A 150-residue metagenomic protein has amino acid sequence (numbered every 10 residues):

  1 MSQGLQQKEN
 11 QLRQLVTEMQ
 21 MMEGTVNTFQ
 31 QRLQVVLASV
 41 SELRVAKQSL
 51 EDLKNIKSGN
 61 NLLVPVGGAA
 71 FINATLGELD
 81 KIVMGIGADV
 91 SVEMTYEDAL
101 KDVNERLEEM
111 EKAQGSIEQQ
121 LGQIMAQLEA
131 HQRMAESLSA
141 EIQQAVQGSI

Functional and structural regions predicted by a protein language model:
M1-I86, V90-I150: Intrinsically disordered, low-complexity regulatory regions in eukaryotic proteins
